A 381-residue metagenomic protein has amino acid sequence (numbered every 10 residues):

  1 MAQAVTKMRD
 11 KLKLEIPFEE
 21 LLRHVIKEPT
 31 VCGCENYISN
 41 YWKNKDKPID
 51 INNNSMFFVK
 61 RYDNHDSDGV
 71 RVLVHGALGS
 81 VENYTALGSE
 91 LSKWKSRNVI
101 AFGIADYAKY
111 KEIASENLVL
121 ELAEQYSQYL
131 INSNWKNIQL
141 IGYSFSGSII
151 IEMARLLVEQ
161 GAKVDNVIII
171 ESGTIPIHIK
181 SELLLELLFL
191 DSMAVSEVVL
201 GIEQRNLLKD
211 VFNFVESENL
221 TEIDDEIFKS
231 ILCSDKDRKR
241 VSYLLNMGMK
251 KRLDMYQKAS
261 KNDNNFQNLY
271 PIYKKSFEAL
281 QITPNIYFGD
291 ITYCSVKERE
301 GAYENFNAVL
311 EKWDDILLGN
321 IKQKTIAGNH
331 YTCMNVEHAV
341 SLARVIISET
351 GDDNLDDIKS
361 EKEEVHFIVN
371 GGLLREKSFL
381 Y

Functional and structural regions predicted by a protein language model:
M1-E28: Phosphopantetheinylated carrier protein domains
A2, C32, N36-S39, K43-Y381: A hydrolase-biased, glycine/serine/histidine/acidic-enriched motif that marks catalytic-domain neighborhoods in diverse
